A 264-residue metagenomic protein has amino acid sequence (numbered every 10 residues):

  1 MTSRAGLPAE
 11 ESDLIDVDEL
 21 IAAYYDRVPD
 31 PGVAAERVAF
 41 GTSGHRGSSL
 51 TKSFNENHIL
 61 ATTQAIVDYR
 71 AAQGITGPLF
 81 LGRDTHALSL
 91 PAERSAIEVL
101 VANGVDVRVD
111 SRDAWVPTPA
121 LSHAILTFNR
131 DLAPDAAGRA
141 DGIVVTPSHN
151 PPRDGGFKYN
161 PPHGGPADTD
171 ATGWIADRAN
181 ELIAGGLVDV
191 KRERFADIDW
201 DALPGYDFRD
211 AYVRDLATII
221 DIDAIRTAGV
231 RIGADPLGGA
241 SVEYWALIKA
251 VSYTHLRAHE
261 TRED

Functional and structural regions predicted by a protein language model:
T2-E36, D135-A136, R153-R257, R262: Gly/Ser/Thr-enriched, mixed-charge loops and adjacent short helices that form phosphate/oxyanion-binding elements
P29-T42, L90-R94: N-terminal glycine-rich anion-binding loops that anchor highly charged ligand groups
V38-T51, P236: Conserved phosphate/anionic-ligand binding catalytic regions in large, soluble enzymes, centered on
S48-S49, P78-D84, R231-A234, E243: Short glycine-rich or small-residue beta-strand-to-loop segments that form or flank ligand, phosphate, metal/Fe-S
F54-T63, V67, D113-P117, G205-V213: Phosphate/oxyanion-binding active-site loops and adjacent basic polyanion-contact surfaces
T63-L79, I222-T227: Glycine-rich phosphate/diphosphate-binding loops that line cofactor/substrate pockets in enzymes
F80-D154, I248, S252, L256-R257 (+1 more regions): N-terminal small/polar loop signature for handling phosphorylated ligands or for N-terminal nucleophile
